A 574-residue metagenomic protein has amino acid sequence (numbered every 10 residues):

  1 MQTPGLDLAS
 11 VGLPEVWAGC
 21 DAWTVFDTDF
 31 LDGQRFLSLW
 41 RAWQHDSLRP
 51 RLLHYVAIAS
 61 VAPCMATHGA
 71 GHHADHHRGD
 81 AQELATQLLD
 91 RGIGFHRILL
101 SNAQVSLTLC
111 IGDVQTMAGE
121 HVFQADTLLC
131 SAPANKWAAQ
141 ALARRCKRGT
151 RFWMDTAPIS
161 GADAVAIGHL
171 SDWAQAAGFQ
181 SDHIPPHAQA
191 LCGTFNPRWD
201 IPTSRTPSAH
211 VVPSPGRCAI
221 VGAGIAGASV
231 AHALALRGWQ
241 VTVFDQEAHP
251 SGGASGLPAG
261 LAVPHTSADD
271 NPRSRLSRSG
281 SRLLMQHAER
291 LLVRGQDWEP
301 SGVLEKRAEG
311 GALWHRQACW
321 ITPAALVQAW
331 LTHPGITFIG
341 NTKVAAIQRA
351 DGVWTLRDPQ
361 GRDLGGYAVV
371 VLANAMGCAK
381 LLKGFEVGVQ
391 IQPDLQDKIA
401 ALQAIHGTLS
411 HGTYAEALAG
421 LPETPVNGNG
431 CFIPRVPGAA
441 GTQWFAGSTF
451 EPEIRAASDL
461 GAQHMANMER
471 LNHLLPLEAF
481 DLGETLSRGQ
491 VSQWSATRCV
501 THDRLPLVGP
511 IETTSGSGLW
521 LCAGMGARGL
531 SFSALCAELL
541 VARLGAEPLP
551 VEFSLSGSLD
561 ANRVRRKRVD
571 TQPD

Functional and structural regions predicted by a protein language model:
G69-E120: S-adenosyl-L-methionine
W153-D155, N271-G280, L313-T332, S458-Q463 (+2 more regions): Short beta-strand to alpha-helix junction loop
D200-A219, I225-R237, Q246, S251-T266 (+2 more regions): Active-site substrate-recognition segment that forms the wall of the catalytic cavity or substrate channel
P215, Q360-V369: Core beta-strand elements of the Rossmann-like FAD/NAD(P) dinucleotide-binding domain in flavoenzyme oxidoreductases
I220-V221, F244, G365-G377, A537: Short hydrophobic core segments
A259-A318: Dinucleotide-binding Rossmann-like beta1-alpha1 core, especially the glycine-rich loop that anchors the ADP
Q317, D481-D574: C-terminal catalytic lobe of FAD-dependent flavoproteins
G340-T355: A conserved short coil-to-beta-strand element within the FAD-binding core of flavoproteins
